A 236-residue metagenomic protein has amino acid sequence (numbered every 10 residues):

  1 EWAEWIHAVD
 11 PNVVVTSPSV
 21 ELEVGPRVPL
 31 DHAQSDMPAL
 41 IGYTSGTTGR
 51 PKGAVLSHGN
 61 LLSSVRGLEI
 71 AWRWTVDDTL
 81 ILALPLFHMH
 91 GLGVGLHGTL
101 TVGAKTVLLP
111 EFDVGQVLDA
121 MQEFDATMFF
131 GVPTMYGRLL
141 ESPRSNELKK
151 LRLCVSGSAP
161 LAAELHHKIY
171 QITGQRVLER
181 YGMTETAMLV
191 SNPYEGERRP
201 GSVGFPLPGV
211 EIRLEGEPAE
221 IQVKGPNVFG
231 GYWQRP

Functional and structural regions predicted by a protein language model:
E1-D31, E141-R144: Structural core segment of the AMP-binding/adenylate-forming
G25-Y43, R50, R73-T79: Conserved pre-ATP/AMP-binding loop-to-beta segment of ANL
P38, T44-T47, L80, L86 (+5 more regions): Conserved S/T- and glycine-rich ATP-binding loop of Class I adenylate-forming
A39-R66: Conserved AMP-binding A3 loop
L62-T79, F87-M128, S142: Conserved AMP-binding/adenylation subdomain of ANL enzymes
A126-G131, L140-R198, E211: Gly/Ser/Thr-rich phosphate-binding loop
S202-G209, G216-P236: Conserved ATP/PPi-binding loop(s) of AMP-dependent carboxylate-activating enzymes
